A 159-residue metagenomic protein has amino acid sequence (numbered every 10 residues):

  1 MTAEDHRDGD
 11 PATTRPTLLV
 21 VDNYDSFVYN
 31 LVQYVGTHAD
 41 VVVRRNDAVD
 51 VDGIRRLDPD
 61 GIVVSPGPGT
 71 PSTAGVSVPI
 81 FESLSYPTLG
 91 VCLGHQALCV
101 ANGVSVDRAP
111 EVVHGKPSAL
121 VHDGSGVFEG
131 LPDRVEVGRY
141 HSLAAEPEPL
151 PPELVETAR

Functional and structural regions predicted by a protein language model:
M1-S83: N-terminal beta1-alpha1 cap of cysteine-dependent amidohydrolase-like domains
R15, H38-D40, S85, G103 (+2 more regions): A generic structural signal for alpha->beta connector loops
G36, G53-R56, C99-A101, P147-P151: Short loop/helix-cap segments at secondary-structure boundaries that form the rim of catalytic
V41-V43, V106, E156: Generic structural signal for residues in well-ordered beta-strands
R44-N46, A109, Y140, R159: Conserved beta-strand termini and adjacent loop/short-helix elements that scaffold enzyme active sites in alpha/beta
A48-V49, G94, S142-A144: Short, polar loop motifs at secondary-structure junctions
P59-G130, R134-E136: Cysteine-nucleophile active-site neighborhood
G124-R159: Catalytic beta-strand/loop cores that center a nucleophilic Ser/Cys/Thr and support acyl-enzyme chemistry
